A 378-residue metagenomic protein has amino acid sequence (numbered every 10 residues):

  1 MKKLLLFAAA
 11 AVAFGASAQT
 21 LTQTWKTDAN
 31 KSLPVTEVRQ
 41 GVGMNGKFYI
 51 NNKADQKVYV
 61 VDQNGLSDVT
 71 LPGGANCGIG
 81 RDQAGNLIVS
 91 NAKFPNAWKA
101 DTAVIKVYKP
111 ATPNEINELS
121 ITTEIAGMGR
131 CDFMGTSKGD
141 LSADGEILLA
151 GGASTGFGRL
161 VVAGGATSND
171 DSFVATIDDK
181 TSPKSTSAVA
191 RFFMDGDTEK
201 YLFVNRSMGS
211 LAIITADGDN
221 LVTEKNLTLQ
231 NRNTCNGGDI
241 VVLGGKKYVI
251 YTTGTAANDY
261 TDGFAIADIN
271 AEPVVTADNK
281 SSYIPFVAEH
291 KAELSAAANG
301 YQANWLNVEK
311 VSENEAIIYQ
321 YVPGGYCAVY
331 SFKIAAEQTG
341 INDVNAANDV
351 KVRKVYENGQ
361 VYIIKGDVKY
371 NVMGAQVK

Functional and structural regions predicted by a protein language model:
D28-Q56: Beta-strand-rich domains and repeat architectures in extracellular enzymes and scaffolds, especially beta-propellers
L33-V42, P72-N86, S90-A92, I121-D140 (+3 more regions): Repeated scaffold domains used in trafficking and secretory/extracellular systems, primarily beta-propellers
D55-K57, K93-A100, A153-F157, S207-S210 (+2 more regions): Short glycine/acidic-enriched loop and turn motifs that connect beta-strands
K93, K99-G145, L149-S154: Asp-box/WD-like beta-propeller blade repeats and closely related beta-sheet repeat scaffolds
T228-H290: Loop/turn-rich, solvent-exposed surfaces of beta-rich toroidal or solenoidal domains
L294-E337: Blade-level signature of beta-propeller repeat domains, shared across WD40, Kelch, NHL, RCC1 and BNR/Asp-box propellers
F332-Y362, Q376-V377: Residue-level detector of functionally pivotal "anchor" positions at catalytic/ligand-binding pockets or at interdomain
Y370-A375: Short, glycine-anchored, charge-dense loop/turn motifs used at functional sites
